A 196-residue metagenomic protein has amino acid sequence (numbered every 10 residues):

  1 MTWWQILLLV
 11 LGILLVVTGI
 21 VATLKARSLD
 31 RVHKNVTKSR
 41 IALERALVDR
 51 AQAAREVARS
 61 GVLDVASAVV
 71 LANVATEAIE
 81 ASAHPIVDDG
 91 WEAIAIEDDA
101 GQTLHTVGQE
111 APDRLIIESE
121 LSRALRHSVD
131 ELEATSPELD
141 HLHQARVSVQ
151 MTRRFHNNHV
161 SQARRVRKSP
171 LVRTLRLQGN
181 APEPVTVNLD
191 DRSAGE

Functional and structural regions predicted by a protein language model:
T2-E196: A helix-centric hydrophobic-segment signal that preferentially recognizes long, alpha-helical stretches used
